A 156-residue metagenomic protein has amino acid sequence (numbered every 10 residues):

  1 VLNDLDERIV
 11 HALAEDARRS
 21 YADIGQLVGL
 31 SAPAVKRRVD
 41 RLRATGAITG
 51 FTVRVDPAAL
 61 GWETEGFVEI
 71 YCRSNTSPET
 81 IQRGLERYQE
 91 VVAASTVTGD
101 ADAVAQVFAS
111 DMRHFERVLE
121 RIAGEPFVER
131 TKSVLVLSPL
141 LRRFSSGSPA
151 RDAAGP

Functional and structural regions predicted by a protein language model:
V1-P156: A compositional/biophysical signature of low hydrophobicity enriched in polar/charged and small residues
